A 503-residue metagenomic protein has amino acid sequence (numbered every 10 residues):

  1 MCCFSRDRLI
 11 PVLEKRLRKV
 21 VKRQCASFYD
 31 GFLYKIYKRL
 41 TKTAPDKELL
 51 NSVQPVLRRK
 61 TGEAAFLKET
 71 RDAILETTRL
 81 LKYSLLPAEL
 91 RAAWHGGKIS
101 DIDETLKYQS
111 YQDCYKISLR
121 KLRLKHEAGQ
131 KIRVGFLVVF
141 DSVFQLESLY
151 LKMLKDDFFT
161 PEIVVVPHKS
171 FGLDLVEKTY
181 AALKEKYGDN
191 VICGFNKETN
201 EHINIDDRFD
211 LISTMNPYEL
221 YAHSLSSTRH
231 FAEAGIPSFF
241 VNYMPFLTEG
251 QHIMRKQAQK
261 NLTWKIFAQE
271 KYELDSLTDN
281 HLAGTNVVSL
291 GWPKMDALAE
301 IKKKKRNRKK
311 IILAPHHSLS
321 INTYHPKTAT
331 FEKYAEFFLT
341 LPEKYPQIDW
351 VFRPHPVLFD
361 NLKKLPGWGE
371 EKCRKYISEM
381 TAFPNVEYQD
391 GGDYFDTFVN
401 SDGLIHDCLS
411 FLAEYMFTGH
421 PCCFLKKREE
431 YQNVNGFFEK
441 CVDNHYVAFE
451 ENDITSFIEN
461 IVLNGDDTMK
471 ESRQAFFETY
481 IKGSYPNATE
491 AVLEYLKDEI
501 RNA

Functional and structural regions predicted by a protein language model:
M1-V138, K155, P167-H168, A503: Non-catalytic N-terminal targeting/anchoring module and adjacent flexible stem/linker that precedes the structured
F32, I36, L40, I132-L298: Active-site and donor-binding regions of nucleotide-sugar-utilizing enzymes
Q109-S118, N242, R255-A329, K333 (+1 more regions): A nucleotide-sugar donor-handling region in carbohydrate enzymes
Q145-L149, L154-T160, P293-K375, I481-E490: Conserved catalytic-core segment of nucleotide-activated headgroup transferases in glycan assembly
N190-E198, V386-D390, D443-F457: Short acidic-hydrophobic, aromatic-tinged amphipathic segments that line or gate anion-handling sites
F195-T199, L365-S410: Donor nucleotide-activated moiety binding/catalytic core segment of transferases that use nucleotide-activated donors
G284, W368, S410-Y480: Catalytic binding pocket for nucleotide-activated donors in carbohydrate/polymer assembly enzymes
S484-A503: C-terminal alpha-helical cap of glycosyltransferases
